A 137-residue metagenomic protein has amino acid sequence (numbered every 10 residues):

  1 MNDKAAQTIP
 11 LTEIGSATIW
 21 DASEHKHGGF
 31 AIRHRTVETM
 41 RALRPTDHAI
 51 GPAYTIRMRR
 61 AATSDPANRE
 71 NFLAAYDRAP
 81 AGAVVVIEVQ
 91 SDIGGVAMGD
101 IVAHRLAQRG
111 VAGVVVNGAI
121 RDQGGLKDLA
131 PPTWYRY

Functional and structural regions predicted by a protein language model:
M1-N71, D77, V84: Intrinsically disordered, low-complexity regions enriched in acidic/Ser/Thr/Pro/Gln residues
I32-R35, R57-M58, V86-E88, V114-G118 (+1 more regions): General beta-strand structural signal in soluble alpha/beta enzymes
L43-T46, A74-D77, V102-H104, R121-G124: A generic local secondary-structure boundary/capping motif
S64, G95-V96, D122-L126: Short acidic/glycine-rich loop or secondary-structure boundary segments that cap or lie
A75-N117: Extracellular/luminal Protease-associated
R121-Y137: Histidine/lysine/aspartate-rich catalytic loop segments that bind and position anionic ligands
